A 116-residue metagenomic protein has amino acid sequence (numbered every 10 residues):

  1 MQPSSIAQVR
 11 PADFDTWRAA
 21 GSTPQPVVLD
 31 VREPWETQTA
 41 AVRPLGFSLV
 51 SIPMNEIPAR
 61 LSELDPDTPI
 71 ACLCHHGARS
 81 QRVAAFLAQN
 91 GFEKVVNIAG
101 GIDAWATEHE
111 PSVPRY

Functional and structural regions predicted by a protein language model:
M1-V27, P34-P69, A78-Y116: Rhodanese-like catalytic fold shared by cysteine-dependent sulfurtransferases and DSP/PTP-type phosphatases
C72-C74: Short, surface-exposed ligand- or partner-binding patches at beta-edge/loop junctions that are enriched in aromatics
